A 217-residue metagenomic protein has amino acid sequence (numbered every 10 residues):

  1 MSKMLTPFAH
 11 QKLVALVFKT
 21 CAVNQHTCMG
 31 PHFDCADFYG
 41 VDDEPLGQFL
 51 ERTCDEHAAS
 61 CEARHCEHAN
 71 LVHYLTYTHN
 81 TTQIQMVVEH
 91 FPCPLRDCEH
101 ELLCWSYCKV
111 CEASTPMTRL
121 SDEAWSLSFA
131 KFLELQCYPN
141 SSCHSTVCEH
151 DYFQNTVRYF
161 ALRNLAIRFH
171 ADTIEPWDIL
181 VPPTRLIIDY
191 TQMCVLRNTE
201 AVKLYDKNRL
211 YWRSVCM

Functional and structural regions predicted by a protein language model:
M1-D97, E101-L102: Extended, low-complexity, charged intrinsically disordered regions
A36-L50, E89-H90, A130-D151: Short linear interaction motifs
A63-L71, A113, H150, T173: Short Cys/His-rich local motifs and their 1-3 flanking residues in nucleic-acid-associated proteins and small
C98-C148, N155-M217: Cys/His-rich zinc-coordinating modules
